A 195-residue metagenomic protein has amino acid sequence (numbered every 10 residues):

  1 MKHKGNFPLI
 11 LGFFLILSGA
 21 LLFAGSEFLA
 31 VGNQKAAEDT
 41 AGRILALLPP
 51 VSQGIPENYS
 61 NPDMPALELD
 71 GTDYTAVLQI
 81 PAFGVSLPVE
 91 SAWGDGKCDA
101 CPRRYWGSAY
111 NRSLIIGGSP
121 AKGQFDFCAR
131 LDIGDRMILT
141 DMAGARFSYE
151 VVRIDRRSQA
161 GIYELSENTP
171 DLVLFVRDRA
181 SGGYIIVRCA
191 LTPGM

Functional and structural regions predicted by a protein language model:
H3-M195: Solvent-exposed, non-transmembrane regions of membrane-associated and secreted proteins
